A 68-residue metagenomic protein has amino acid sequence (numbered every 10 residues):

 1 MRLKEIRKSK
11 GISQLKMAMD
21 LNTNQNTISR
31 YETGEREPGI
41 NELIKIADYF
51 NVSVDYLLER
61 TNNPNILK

Functional and structural regions predicted by a protein language model:
R2-D20, K45: Short basic helix-loop element that most often maps to the first helix and adjoining turn of HTH DNA-binding modules
S9, L58-K68: Short, charged recognition helix plus adjacent turn of helix-turn-helix-like nucleic-acid-binding domains
S13, N24-S29, G39, S53: Short coil turns linking two alpha-helices in DNA-binding domains
N22, N41-Y56: DNA major-groove recognition helix of helix-turn-helix/homeodomain DNA-binding modules
